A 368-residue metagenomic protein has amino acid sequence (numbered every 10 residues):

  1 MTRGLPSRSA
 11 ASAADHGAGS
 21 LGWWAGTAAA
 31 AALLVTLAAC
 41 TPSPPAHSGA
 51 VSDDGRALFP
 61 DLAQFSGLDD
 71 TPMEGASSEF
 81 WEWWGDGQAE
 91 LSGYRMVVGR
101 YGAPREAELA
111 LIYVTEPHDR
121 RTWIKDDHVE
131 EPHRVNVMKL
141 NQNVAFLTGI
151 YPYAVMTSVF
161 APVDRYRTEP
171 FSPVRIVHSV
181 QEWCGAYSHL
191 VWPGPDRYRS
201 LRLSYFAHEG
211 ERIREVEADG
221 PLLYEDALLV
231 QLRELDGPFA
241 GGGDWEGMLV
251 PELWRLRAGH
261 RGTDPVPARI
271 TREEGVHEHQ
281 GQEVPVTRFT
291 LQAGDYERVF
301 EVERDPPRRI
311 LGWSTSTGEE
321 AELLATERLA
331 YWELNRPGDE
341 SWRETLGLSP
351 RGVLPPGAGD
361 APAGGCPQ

Functional and structural regions predicted by a protein language model:
M1-L21: N-terminal secretory signal peptides that target proteins for export/translocation
D15, G22-W23, G93, I112 (+3 more regions): Intrinsically disordered, low-complexity N-terminal regions enriched in serine/proline/glycine with scattered basic
H16-G17, S48, G220, A227 (+1 more regions): Short linear motifs in intrinsically disordered/low-complexity regions
A29-L34: Hydrophobic helical h-region of N-terminal Sec-dependent signal peptides in bacterial secretory/periplasmic proteins
L37-A39: C-terminal motif of bacterial Sec signal peptides marking the signal peptidase cleavage site
P44-R199, F239-Q368: Acidic, serine/threonine-rich low-complexity disordered tracts
G194-G242: Surface-exposed beta-loop interaction hotspot
